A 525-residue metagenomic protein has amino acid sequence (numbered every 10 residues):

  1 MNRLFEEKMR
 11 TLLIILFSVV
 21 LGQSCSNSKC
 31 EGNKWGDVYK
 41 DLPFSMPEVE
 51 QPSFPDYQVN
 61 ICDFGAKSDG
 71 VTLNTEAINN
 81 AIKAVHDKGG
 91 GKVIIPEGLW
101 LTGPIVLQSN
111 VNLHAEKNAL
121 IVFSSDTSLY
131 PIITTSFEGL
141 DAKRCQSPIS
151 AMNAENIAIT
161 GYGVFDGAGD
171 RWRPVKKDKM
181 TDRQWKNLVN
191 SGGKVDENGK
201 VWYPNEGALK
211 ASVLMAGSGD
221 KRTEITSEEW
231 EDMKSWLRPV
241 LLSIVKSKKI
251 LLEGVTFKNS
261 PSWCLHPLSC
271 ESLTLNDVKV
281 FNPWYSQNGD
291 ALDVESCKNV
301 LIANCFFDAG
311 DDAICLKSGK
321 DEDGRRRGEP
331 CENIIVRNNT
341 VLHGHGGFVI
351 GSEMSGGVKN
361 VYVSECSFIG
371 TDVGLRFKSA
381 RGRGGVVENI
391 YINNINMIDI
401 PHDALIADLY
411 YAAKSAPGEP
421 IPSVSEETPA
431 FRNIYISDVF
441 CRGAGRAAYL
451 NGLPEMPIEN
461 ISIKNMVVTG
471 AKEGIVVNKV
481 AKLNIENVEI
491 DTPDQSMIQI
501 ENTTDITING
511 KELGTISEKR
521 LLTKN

Functional and structural regions predicted by a protein language model:
R3-T11, S18, S24-I94, L99-E253 (+11 more regions): Extracellular "leader-to-stem" segments immediately downstream of a signal peptide or signal-anchor in secreted/lumenal
G90, P104, S124-S125, C145 (+15 more regions): Short glycine/acidic-rich loop motifs that flank beta-strands on beta-rich extracellular proteins
L99, S269-E271, K279, S318-K320 (+4 more regions): Active-site-proximal loop/turn and secondary-structure-junction residues that shape catalytic pockets, frequently
I105-H114, L268, G356, G384-G385: Short, surface-exposed basic-aromatic patches at helix termini and helix-loop junctions that form
K117-N118, E155-G163, K248-K258, E271-P283 (+11 more regions): Right-handed parallel beta-helix
R171-K186, L273-D277, G452-A471: C-terminal/domain-terminus segments
M354, T371-N525: Extracellular beta-rich repeat passengers
